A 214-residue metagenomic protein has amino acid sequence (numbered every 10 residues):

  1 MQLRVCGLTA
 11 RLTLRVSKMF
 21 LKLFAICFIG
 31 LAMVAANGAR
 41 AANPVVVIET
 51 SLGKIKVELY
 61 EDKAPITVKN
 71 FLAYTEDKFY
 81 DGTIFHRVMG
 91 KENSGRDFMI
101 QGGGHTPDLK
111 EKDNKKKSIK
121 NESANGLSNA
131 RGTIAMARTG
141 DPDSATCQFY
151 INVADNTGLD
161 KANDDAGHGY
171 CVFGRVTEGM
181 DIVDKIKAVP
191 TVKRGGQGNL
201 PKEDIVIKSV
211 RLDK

Functional and structural regions predicted by a protein language model:
L3-A25: Bacterial N-terminal signal peptides that target proteins for export
L23, C27-G30, A35-K214: Cyclophilin-like peptidyl-prolyl cis-trans isomerases
